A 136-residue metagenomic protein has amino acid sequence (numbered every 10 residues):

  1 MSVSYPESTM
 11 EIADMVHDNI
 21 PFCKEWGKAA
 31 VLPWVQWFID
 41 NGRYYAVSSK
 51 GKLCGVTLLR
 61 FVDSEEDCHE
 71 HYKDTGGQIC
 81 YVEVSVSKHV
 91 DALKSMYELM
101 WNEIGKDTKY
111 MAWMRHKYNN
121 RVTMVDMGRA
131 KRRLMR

Functional and structural regions predicted by a protein language model:
M1-A30: Short amphipathic alpha-helix that is part of the acyltransferase structural core
M1-E7, V56-R60, R132: Generic structural motif
M1-Y5, L32-W37, W101-I104: Short linear motifs in intrinsically disordered
F22, Y44-Y45, Y110: A general structural signal for well-ordered secondary-structure junctions
A30, G42, S95: Short, well-structured alpha-helical interface segments that form or flank functional binding sites
P33-G55, R60-D63: A short helix-loop-beta-strand connector motif used in the catalytic cores of GNAT acetyltransferases and, in some
E66-A130: Acyl-donor binding region in acyl/amide transferases
A130-R136: Mixed-charge, low-complexity intrinsically disordered regions
